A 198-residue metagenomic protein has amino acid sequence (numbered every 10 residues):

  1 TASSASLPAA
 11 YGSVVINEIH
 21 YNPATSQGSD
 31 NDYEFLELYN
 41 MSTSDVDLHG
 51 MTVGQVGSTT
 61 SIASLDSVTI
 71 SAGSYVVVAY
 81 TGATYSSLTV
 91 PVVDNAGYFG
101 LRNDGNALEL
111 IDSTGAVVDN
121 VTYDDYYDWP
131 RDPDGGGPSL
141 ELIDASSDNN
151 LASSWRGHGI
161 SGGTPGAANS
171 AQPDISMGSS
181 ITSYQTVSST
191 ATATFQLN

Functional and structural regions predicted by a protein language model:
A2-S153, H158-T164, P173: Activation on beta-sandwich/Ig-like modules and their edge loops
S3, P91, G166, S188 (+1 more regions): Serine/threonine-rich, low-complexity intrinsically disordered segments
A24-S29, S183-T192: Short, solvent-exposed loop/linker segments at the N-terminal edge of repeated beta-sheet extracellular domains
E37-Y39, T194-N198: Short edge beta-strand/loop segments characteristic of extracellular beta-sandwich folds
N169-T186: Short, compositionally biased P/S/T/A/G/V-rich stretches that sit at domain boundaries
